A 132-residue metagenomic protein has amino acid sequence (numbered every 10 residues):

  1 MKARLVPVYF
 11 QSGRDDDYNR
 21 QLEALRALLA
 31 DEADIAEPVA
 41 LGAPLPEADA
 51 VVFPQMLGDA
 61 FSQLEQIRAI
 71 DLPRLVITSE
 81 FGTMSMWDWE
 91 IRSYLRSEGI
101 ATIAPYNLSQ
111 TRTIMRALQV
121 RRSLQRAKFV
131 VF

Functional and structural regions predicted by a protein language model:
M1-F132: An N-terminal assembly and electron-transfer interface module characteristic of large anaerobic redox and radical
